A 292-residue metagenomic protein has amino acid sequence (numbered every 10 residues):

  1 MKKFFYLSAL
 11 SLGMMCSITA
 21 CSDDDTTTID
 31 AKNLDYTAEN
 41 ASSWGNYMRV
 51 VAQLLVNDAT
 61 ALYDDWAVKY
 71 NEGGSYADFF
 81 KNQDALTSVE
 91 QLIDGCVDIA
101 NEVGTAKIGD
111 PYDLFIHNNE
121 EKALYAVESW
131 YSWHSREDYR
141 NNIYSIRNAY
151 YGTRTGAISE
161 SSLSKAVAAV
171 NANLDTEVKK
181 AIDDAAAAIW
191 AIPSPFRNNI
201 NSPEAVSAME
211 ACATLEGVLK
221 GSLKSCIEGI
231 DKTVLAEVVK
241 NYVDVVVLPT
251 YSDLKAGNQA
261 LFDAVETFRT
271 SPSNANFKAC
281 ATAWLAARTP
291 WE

Functional and structural regions predicted by a protein language model:
M1-F4: Positively charged n-region of N-terminal signal peptides that target proteins for export
Y6-L12: Sec-dependent N-terminal signal peptides
L12-M14, E292: Amphipathic alpha-helical interaction segments
M14-M15, R154: Hydrophobic alpha-helical membrane context
C16-A20: C-terminal motif of bacterial Sec signal peptides marking the signal peptidase cleavage site
D23-E292: Mature extracytoplasmic or organellar-lumen-exposed domains after removal of signal/transit peptides
